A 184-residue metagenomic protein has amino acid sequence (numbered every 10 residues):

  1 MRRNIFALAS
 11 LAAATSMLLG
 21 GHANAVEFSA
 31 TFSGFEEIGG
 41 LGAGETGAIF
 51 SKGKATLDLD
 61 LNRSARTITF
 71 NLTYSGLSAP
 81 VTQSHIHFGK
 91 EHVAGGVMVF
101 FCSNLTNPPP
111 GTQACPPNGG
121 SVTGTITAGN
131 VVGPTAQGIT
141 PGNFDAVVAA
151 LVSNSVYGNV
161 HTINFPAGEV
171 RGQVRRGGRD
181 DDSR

Functional and structural regions predicted by a protein language model:
M1-S10: Bacterial N-terminal signal peptides that target proteins for export
R2, L19-S84, F88-R184: Metal-centered catalytic cores of metalloenzymes
A9-L18: Bacterial N-terminal signal peptides
